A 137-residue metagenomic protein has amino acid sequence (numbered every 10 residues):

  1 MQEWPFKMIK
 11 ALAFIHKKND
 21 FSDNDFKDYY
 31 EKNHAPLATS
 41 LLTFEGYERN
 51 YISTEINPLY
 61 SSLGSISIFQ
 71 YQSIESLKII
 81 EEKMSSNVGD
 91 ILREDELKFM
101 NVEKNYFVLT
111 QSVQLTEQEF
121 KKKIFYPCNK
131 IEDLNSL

Functional and structural regions predicted by a protein language model:
W4-L137: Macromolecular interaction modules
